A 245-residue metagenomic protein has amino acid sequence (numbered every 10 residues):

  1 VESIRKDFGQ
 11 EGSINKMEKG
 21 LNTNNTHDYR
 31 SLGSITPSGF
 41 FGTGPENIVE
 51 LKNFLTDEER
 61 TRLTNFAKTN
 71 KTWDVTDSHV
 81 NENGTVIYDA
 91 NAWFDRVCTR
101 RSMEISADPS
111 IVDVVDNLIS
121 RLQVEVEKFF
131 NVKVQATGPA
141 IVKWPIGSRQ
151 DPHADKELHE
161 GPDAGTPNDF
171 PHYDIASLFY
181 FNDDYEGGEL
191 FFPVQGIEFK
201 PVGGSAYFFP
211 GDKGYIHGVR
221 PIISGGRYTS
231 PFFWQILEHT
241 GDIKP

Functional and structural regions predicted by a protein language model:
V1-M17: N-terminal amphipathic/basic-hydrophobic helices that include classical n-h-c signal peptides and signal-anchor
I14-F130: Non-heme Fe(II)/2-oxoglutarate
L55, A67, K156, F181 (+1 more regions): Short beta-strand segments enriched in hydrophobic/aromatic residues within well-folded beta-rich domains
T69, I146-G147, Y180-D184, D212-K213: Glycine-rich, acidic and aromatic/proline-enriched surface loops and short helix-turn segments that act as binding
F130-A140: A short coil-to-beta-strand element that immediately follows conserved catalytic motifs
V142-F170: Conserved short histidine dyad/triad with adjacent acidic residue
D163-G165, P171-Y173, D184-P245: Catalytic core of Fe(II)/2-oxoglutarate
